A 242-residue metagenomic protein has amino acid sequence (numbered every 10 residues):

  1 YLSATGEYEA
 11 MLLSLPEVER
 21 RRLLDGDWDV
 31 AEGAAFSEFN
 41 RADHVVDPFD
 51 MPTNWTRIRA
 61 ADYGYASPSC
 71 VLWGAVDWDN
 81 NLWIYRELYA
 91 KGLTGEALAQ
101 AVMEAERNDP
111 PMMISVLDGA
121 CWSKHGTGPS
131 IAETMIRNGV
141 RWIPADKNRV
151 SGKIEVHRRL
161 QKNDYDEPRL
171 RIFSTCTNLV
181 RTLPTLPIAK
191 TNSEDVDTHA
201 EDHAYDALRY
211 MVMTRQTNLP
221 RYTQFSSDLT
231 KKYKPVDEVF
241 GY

Functional and structural regions predicted by a protein language model:
Y1-Y63: ATPase catalytic-site recognition across NTP-hydrolyzing enzymes
G6-L12, E19, P68, K231-Y242: Class I S-adenosyl-L-methionine
E32-G33, P48, S67-V71, L93-E96 (+1 more regions): Short acidic/glycine-rich loop or secondary-structure boundary segments that cap or lie
R59, W73, L98: Oxyanion-binding "anion nests"
D62-G64, A120, L208: Anionic group-transfer/hydrolysis microenvironments
S69-A75, R209: Short beta-strand scaffold segments in enzyme catalytic cores
W78-D197, N218-Y242: Mg2+-dependent endonuclease catalytic cores in nucleic-acid-processing enzymes, primarily RNase H-like
T198-P220, Q224: Acidic, Mg2+-coordinating catalytic module of metal-dependent nucleases/exonucleases that use a two-metal-ion mechanism
